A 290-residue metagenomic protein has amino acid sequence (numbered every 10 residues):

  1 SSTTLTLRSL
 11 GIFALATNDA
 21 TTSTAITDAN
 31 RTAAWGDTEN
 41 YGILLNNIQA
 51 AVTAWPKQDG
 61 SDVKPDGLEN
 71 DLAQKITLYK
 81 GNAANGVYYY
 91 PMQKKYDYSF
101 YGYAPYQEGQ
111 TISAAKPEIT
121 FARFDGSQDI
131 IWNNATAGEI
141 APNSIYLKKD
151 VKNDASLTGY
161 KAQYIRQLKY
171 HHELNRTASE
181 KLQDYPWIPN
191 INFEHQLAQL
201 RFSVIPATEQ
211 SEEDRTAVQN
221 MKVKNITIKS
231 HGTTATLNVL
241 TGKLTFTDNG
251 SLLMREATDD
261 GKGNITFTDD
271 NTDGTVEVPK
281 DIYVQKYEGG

Functional and structural regions predicted by a protein language model:
S1-K222, T227, E277, D281 (+1 more regions): Short, low-hydrophobicity acidic/polar segments
E213-V276: Cell-envelope/extracellular anchoring and linker segments
